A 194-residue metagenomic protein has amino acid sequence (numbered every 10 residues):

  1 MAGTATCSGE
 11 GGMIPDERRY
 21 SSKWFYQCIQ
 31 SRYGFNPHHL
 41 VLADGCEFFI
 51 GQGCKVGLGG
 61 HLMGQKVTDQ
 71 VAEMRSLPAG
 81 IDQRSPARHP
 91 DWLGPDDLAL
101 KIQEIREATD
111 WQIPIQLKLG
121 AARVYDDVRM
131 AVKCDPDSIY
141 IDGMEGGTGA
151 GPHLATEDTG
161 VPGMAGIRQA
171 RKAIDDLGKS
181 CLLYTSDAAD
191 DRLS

Functional and structural regions predicted by a protein language model:
M1-S180: Active-site entrance/lid segments in N-terminal catalytic domains of soluble metabolic enzymes
Y184-S194: Single conserved hydrophobic/aromatic residue that forms the stacking wall/gate of nucleotide- or nucleobase-binding
